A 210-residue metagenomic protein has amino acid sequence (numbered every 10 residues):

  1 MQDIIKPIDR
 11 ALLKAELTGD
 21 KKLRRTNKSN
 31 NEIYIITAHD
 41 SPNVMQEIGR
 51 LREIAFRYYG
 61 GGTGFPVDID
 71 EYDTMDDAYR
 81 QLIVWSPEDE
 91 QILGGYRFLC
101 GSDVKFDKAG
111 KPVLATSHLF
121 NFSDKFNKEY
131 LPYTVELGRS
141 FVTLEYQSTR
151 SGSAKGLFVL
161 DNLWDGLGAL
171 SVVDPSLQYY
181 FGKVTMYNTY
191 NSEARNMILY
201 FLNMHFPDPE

Functional and structural regions predicted by a protein language model:
M1-H39: Conserved N-terminal entry element of GNAT/NAT acetyltransferase domains
E16, D20, L51, Y200-F201: Residues that form generic nucleotide/phosphate-binding pockets
K21-K22, R80, L137: Glycine/serine-rich loop-strand microenvironments at binding/catalytic pocket rims
R25, Y72-T74, E88, F126-K128 (+1 more regions): A general structural signal for short secondary-structure junctions and capping/turn motifs
R25-D70, R80-C100: Short amphipathic alpha-helix that is part of the acyltransferase structural core
N27, D76, I92, E129-T134: A short, structural micro-pattern
G61-I69, M75-Y79, L99, A109-F126: Short acidic (Asp/Glu) patches
D103-E210: Acyl-donor binding region in acyl/amide transferases
